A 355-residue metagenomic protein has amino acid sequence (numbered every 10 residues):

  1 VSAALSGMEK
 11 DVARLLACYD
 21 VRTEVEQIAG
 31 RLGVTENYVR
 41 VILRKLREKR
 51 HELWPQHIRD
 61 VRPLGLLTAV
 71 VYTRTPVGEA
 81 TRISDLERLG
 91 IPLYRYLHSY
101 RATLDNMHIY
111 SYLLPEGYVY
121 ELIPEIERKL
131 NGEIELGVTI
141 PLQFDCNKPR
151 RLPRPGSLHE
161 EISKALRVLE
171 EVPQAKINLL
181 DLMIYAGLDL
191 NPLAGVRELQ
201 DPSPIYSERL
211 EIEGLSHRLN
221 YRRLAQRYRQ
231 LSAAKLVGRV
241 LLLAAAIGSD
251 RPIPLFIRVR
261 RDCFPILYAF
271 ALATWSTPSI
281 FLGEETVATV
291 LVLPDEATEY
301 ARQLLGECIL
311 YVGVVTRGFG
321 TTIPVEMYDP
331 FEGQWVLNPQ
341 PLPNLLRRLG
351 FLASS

Functional and structural regions predicted by a protein language model:
V1-S355: A compositional/biophysical signature of low hydrophobicity enriched in polar/charged and small residues
